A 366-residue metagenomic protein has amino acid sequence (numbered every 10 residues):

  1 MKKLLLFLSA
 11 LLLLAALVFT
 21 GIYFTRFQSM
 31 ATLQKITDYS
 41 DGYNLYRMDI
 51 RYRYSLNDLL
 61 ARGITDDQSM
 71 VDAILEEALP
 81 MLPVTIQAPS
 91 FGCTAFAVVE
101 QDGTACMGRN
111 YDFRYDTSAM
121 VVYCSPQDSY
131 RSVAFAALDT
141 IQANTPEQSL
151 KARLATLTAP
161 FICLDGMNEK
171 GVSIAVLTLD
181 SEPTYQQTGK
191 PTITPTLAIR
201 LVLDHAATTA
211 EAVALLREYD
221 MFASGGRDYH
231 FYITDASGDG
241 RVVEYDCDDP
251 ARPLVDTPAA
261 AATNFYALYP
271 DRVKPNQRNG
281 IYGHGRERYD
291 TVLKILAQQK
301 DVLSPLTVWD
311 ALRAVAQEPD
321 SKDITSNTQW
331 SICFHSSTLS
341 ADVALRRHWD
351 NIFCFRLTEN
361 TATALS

Functional and structural regions predicted by a protein language model:
M1-L4: Positively charged n-region of N-terminal signal peptides that target proteins for export
L8-H205, M221, V302-S366: N-terminal mature-domain region immediately after signal-peptide cleavage in secreted/organellar precursors
A119, Y185-T188, V242-D246, P253-V255 (+2 more regions): A short secondary-structure junction signal
S132-D139, P160, A267-R286: A recognition module on extended beta-rich or small alphabeta surfaces enriched in W/G with H and D/E
T196-R200, T209, V213, Y289 (+2 more regions): Extracytoplasmic/secreted envelope proteins and their assembly/folding machinery, especially bacterial periplasmic
E211-R227, F231: Secretory/export targeting leaders with adjacent low-complexity proregions
G226-V273: Extended amphipathic alpha-helical segments with heptad-repeat/coiled-coil character used for oligomerization, fusion
N279-L306: Long, charge-rich alpha-helical interaction segments
